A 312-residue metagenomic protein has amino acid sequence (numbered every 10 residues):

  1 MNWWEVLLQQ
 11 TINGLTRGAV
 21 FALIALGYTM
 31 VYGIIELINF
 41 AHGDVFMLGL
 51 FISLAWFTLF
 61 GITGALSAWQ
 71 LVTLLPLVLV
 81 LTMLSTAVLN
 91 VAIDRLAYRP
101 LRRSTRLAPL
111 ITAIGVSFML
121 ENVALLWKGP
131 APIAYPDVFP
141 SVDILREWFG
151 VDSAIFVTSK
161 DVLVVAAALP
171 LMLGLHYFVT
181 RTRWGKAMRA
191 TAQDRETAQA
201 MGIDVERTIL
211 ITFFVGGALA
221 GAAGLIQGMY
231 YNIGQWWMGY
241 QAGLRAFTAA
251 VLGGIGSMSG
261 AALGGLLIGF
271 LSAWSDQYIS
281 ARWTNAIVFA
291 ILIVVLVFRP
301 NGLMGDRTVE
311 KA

Functional and structural regions predicted by a protein language model:
M1-I24, I52, T63-L77, S104-A108 (+2 more regions): Membrane-interfacial amphipathic/re-entrant helices at transmembrane-helix boundaries
M1-V20, F178-R183, I209-A249, S272-T284: Inter-helical junctions in multi-pass inner-membrane proteins, predominant in energy-converting antiporter-like
Y28-I52, R103-A108, W184-A187, V205 (+5 more regions): Short, non-helical or kinked segments that cap or interrupt transmembrane helices
G33-A41, L84, V88-A134, F178-A190 (+2 more regions): Short loop segments and helix-boundary regions at transmembrane helix junctions of multi-pass inner-membrane proteins
I35-A92, L96, A154, Y278: Membrane-embedded helix boundary and interhelical linker motif in transport proteins
A65-V116, L263-I268, S272, R299-P300: Alpha-helical transmembrane segments within multi-pass membrane transporters and channels
L101, P109-R181, T208, N232 (+5 more regions): Transmembrane helix-bundle core of multi-pass membrane transporters and related energy-transducing complexes
S153-G234, M258-L263: Helix-loop-helix "hairpin" substructures at the membrane interface of multi-pass membrane proteins
